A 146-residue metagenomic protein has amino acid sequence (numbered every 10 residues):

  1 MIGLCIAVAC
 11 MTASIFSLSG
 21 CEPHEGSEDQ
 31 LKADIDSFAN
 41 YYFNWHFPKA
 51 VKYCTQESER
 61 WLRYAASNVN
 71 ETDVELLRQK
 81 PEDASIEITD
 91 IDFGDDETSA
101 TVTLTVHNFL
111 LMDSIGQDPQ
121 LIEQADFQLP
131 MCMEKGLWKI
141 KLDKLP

Functional and structural regions predicted by a protein language model:
M1-S19: Sec-dependent bacterial lipoprotein signal peptides
G3, S27-E28, L77-K80, I115-P119: Intrinsically disordered, low-complexity segments enriched in polar/charged residues with Gly/Pro, especially when
V8-C10, S14, N40, S85 (+2 more regions): Intrinsic disorder/low-complexity segments
S17-N44, K52: Short, low-complexity N-terminal intrinsically disordered segments enriched in polar/charged residues
K32, F47-F109: Short solvent-exposed beta->alpha transition segments
N44-W45, W138: Tryptophan-centered motif/residue detector
D92-P146: Exposed beta-sheet edge and beta->alpha loop/turn motif
